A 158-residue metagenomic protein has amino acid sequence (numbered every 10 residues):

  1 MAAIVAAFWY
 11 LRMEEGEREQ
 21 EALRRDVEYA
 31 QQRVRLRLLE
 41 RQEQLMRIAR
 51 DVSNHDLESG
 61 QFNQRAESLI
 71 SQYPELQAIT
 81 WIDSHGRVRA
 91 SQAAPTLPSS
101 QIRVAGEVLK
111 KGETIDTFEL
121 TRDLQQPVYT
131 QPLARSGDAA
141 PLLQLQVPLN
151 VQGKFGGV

Functional and structural regions predicted by a protein language model:
M1-A2, V158: Accessible peptide chain termini
A2-E58: Juxtamembrane extracytoplasmic/periplasmic/luminal helical "stalk" adjacent to the first N-terminal
N54-V158: Intrinsically disordered, low-complexity polar/acidic regions
